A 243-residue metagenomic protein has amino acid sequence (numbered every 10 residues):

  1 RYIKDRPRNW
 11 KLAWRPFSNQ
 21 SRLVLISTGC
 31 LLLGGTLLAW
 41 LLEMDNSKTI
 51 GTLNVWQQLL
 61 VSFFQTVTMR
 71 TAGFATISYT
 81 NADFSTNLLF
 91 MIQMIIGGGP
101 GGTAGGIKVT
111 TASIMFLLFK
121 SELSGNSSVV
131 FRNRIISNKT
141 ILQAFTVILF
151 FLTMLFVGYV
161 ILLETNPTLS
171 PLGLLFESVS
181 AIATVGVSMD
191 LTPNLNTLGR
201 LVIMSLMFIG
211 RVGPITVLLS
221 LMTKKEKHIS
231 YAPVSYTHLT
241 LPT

Functional and structural regions predicted by a protein language model:
R1-L239: Membrane-proximal intracellular helices of multi-pass ion channels
